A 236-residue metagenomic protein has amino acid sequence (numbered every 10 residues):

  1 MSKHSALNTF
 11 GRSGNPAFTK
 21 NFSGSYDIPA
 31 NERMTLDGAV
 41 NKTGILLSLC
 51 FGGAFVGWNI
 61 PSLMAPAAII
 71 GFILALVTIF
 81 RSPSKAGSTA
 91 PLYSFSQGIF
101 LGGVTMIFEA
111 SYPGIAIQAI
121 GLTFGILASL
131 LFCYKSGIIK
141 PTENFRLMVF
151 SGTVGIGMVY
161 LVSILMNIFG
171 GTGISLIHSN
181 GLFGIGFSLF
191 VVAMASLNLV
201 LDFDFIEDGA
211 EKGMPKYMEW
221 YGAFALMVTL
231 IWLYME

Functional and structural regions predicted by a protein language model:
M1-E236: A hydrophobic alpha-helical transmembrane-helix feature that marks the membrane cores and membrane-interface segments
